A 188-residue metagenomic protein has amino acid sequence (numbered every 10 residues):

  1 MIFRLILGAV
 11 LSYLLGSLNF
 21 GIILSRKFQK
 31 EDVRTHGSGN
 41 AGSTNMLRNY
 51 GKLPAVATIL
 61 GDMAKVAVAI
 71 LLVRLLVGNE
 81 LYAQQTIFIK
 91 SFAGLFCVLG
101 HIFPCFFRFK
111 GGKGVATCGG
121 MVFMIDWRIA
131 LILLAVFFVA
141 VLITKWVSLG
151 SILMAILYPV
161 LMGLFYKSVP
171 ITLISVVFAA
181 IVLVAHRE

Functional and structural regions predicted by a protein language model:
F3-F28: N-terminal signal-anchor transmembrane alpha helix
R4-G8, L53-L60, A64-C105, I125-I129 (+1 more regions): Nucleotide and nucleotide-moiety/phosphate-recognizing core
S12-L15, R74, C97-H101, F137-V141 (+1 more regions): Alpha-helical transmembrane segments of multi-pass membrane proteins
G21-L24, G100-K110, F137-T144, H186-E188: C-terminal ends of transmembrane helices
I22-P54: Cytosolic, membrane-interface loops and tails of multi-pass inner-membrane proteins
E31-S43, F106-G119, W146-M154: Short, non-helical or kinked segments that cap or interrupt transmembrane helices
L47-K52, V73-V77, F96, G114-T144 (+1 more regions): Interfacial segments of multi-pass membrane proteins
L131, V147-A155, K167-F178: Loop-to-transmembrane alpha-helix initiation sites
